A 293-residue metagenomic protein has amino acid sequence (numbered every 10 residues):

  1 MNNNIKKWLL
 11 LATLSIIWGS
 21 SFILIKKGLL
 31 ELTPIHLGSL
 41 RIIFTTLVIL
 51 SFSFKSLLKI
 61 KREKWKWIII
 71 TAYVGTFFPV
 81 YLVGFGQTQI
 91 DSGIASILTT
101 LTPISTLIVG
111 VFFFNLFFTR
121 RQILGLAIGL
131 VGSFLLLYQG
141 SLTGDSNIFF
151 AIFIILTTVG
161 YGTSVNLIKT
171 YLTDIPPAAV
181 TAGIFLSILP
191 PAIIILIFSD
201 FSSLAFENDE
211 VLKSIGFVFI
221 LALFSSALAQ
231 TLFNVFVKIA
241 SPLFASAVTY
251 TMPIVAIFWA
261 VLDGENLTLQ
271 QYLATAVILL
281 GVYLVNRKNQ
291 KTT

Functional and structural regions predicted by a protein language model:
M1-H36, G144-T170, A192-I194, A256-F258 (+1 more regions): Glycine-/small-residue-enriched transmembrane alpha-helix faces in small-molecule transporters and effluxers
I17, S21-F22, L50-T99, L135 (+1 more regions): Specific transmembrane alpha-helical segments of multi-pass solute transporters/efflux pumps, especially DMT/EamA
S20, L24-K27, E31, T45-K61 (+4 more regions): Membrane-interface helix-cap regions at the ends of transmembrane helices in multi-pass membrane proteins
I23, I49, T106-I108, F112 (+3 more regions): Transmembrane alpha-helical segments that form core, pore/gating elements of small-molecule transporters/exporters
E31-F78, S105-T106, G160-S164, T181-D200 (+1 more regions): Transmembrane alpha-helices of multi-pass small-molecule transport proteins
G38-L40, I94-L101, L167-P190, A222-V261: Helix-helix packing/entry segments at the starts of transmembrane helices
V48-L58, P103-A127, I254-L273: C-terminal transmembrane-helix exit sites in multi-pass transporters
I49, I69, F118-G140, Y250 (+1 more regions): Hydrophobic transmembrane alpha-helices of multi-pass small-molecule transport proteins
